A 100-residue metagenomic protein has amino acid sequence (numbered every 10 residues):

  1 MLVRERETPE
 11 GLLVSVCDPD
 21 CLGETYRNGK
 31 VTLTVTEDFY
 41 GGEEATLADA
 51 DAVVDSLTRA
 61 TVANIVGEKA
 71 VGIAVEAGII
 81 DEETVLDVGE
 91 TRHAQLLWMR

Functional and structural regions predicted by a protein language model:
M1-D51, S56, L97-M99: Conserved mixed alpha/beta catalytic, RNA-binding, or beta-rich assembly cores of soluble enzyme, regulatory
V62-R100: Short, compact, well-ordered microdomains
